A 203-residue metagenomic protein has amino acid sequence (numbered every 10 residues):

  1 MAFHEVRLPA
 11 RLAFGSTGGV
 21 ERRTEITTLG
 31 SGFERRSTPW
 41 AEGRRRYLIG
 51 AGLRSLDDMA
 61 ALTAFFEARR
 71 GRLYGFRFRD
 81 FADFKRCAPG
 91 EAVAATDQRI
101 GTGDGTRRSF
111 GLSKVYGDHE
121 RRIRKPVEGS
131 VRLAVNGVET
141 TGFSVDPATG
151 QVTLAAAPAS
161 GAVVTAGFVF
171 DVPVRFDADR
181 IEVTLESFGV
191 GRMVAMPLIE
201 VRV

Functional and structural regions predicted by a protein language model:
M1-F66, R72-Y74, V172-G191: Solvent-exposed edge beta-strands and adjacent loop segments that serve as assembly or binding interfaces
R36-S37, Q98, T153-A156: Beta-strand-rich interaction surfaces with strong enrichment in secreted/lumenal proteins
R44-R46, S130, T149, G161: Extracellular structured ligand-interaction cores
G50-G52, G167, P197: Residue-level recognition of well-ordered beta-strand positions that form the cores of beta-sheet-rich folds across
L53, S113-Y116, T153-S160, R202: Secondary-structure transition/turn motif
T63-S144, F170-V203: Extended beta-strand solenoid/passenger and fiber regions
V138-A162: A surface-exposed beta-strand-loop module
A156-F176: Small/polar beta-strand repeat architecture
